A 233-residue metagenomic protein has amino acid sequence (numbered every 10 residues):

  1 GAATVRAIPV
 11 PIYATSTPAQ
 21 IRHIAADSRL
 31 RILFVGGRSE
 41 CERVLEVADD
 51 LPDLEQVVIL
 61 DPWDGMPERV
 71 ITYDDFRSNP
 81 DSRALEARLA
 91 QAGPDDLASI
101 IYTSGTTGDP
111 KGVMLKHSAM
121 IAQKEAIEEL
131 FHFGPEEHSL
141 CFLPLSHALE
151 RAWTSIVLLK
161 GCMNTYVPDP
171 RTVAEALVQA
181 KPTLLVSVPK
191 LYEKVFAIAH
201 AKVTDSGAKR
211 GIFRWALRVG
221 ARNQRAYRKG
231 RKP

Functional and structural regions predicted by a protein language model:
G1-A3, P9, M120, I156-V157: Short hydrophobic alpha-helical segments of the AMP-binding
A2, L33, L97, T103-T106 (+3 more regions): Conserved S/T- and glycine-rich ATP-binding loop of Class I adenylate-forming
T4-D75: Structural core segment of the AMP-binding/adenylate-forming
I21-R22, L45, E86-L89, A174: Short hydrophobic/charged patches on amphipathic alpha-helices used for structural packing and interfaces
I59, P80-Y102, D109, H132-H138: Conserved pre-ATP/AMP-binding loop-to-beta segment of ANL
A98-A122: Conserved AMP-binding A3 loop
I121-H138, L145-K232: Conserved AMP-binding/adenylation subdomain of ANL enzymes
